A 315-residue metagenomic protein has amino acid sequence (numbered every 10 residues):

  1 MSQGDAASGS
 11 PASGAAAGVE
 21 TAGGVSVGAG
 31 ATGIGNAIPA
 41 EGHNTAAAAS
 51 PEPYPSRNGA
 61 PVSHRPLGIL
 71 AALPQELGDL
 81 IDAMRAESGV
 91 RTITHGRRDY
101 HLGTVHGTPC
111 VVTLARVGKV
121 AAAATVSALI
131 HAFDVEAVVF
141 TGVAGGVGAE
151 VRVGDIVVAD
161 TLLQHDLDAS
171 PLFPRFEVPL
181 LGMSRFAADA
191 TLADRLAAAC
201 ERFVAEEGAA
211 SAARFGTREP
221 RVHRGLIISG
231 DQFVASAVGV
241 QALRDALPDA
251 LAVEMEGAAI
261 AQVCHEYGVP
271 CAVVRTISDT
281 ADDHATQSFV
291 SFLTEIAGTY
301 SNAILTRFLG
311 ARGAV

Functional and structural regions predicted by a protein language model:
S2-G4, Y54-S127: N-terminal short beta-loop-beta anion/metal-coordinating cradle
A12-N44: Long, low-complexity intrinsically disordered regions enriched in small/polar and proline/glycine residues
V111-V117, R224-S229, V274: Active-site-proximal beta-strand elements of phosphoester/diester hydrolases
V135-V139: Proline-aspartate-enriched helix->loop->beta-strand connector
V147-L247: Mid-sequence, gly/pro-rich, charge-dense loop/helix-turn segments that line enzyme active sites
G230-T286: A C-terminal functional module that forms or caps the active site or interfaces directly with catalytic machinery
A281-V315: His/Asp/Glu-rich mid-to-C-terminal helical/loop segments that flank catalytic regions of hydrolases
